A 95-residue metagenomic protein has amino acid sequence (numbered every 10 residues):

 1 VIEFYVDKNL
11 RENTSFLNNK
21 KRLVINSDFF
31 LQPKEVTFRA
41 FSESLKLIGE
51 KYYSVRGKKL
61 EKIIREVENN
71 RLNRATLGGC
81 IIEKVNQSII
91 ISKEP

Functional and structural regions predicted by a protein language model:
V1-P95: AMP-forming adenylation/ATP pyrophosphatase catalytic core
